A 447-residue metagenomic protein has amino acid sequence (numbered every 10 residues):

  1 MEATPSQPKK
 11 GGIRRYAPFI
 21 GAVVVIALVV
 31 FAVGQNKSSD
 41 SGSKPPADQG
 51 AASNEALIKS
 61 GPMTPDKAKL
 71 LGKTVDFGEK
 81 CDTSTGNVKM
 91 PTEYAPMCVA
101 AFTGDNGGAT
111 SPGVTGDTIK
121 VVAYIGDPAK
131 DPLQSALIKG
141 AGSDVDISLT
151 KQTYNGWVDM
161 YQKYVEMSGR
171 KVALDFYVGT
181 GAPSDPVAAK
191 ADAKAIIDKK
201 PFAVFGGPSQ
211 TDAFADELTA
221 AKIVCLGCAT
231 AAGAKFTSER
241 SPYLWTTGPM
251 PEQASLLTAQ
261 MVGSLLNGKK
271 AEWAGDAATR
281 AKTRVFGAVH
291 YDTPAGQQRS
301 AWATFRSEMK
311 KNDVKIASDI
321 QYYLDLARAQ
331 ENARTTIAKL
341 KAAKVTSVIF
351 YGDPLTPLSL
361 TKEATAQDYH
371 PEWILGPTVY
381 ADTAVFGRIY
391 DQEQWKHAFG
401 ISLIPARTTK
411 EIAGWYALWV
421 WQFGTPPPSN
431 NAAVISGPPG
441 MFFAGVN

Functional and structural regions predicted by a protein language model:
M1-I13: Terminal targeting segments of Actinobacterial cell-envelope proteins
I13-G21: Short, hydrophobic alpha-helical membrane anchors of single-pass surface/secreted proteins
I20-F31: Hydrophobic membrane-insertion alpha-helices, especially the h-region of bacterial N-terminal signal peptides
V29-A52: C-terminal region of N-terminal signal peptides and the immediate post-cleavage residues of exported proteins
P46-D192, R328: N-terminal extracellular/periplasmic Venus flytrap/periplasmic-binding protein-like
E55-A56, G72, D76-D82, P201-D319 (+1 more regions): Extracytoplasmic ligand/sensor domains, especially the bilobed periplasmic-binding protein
L149-N155, Q162-S241, T247, Y322-E331 (+1 more regions): Beta-alpha junction/loop-to-helix N-cap segments that form part of ligand/metal-binding clefts
D353-S359, I404-N447: Extracellular/periplasmic ligand-binding modules, especially the Venus flytrap/periplasmic-binding
